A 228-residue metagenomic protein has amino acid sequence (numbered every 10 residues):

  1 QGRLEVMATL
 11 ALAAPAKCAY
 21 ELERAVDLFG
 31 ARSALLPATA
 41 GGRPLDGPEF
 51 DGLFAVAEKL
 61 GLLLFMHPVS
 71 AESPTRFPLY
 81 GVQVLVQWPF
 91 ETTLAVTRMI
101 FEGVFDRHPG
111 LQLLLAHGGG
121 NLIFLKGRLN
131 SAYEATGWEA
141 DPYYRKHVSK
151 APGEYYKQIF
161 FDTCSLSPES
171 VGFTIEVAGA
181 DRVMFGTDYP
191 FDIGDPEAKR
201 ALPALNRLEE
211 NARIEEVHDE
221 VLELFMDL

Functional and structural regions predicted by a protein language model:
Q1, Y20-R24, L111, F161 (+2 more regions): Mid-to-C-terminal alpha-helical segments outside catalytic/metal-binding sites
G2-E5, R32: Conserved catalytic cysteine-centered active-site region of acyl-thioester-dependent Claisen-condensing enzymes
L4-A16, P44: Active-site mouth loops of central-metabolism enzymes
L10-A13, H117, S165-L166, E216: Short beta->alpha linker loops
A11-A14, A19-Y20, R24-F29: Conserved adenosyl
L12, P68-E72, Y189-F191: Short glycine-enriched loops at secondary-structure junctions
V26-M184: Catalytic pocket-lining loop regions of alpha/beta-barrel enzymes, especially the amidohydrolase/enolase/GH5 lineages
